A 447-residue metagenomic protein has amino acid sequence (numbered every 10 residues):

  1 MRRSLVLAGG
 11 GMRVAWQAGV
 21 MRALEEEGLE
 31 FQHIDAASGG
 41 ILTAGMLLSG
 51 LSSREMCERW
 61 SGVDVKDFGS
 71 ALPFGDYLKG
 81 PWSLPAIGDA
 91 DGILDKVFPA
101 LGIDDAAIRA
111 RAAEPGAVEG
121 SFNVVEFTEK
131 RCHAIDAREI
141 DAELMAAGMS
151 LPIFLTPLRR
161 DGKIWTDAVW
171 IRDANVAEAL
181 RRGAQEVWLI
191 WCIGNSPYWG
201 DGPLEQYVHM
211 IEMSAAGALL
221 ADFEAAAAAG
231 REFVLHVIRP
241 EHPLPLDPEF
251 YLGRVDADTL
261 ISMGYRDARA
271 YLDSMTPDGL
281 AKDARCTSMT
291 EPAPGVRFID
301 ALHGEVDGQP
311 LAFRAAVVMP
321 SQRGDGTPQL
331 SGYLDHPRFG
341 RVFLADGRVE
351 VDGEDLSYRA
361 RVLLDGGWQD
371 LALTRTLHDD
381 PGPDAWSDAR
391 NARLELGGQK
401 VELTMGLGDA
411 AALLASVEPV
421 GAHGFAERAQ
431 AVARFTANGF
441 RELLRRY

Functional and structural regions predicted by a protein language model:
M1-A37, G45-A293, H423: Patatin-like phospholipase
M289-Y447: Beta-strand-enriched cores of mature, soluble protein domains
